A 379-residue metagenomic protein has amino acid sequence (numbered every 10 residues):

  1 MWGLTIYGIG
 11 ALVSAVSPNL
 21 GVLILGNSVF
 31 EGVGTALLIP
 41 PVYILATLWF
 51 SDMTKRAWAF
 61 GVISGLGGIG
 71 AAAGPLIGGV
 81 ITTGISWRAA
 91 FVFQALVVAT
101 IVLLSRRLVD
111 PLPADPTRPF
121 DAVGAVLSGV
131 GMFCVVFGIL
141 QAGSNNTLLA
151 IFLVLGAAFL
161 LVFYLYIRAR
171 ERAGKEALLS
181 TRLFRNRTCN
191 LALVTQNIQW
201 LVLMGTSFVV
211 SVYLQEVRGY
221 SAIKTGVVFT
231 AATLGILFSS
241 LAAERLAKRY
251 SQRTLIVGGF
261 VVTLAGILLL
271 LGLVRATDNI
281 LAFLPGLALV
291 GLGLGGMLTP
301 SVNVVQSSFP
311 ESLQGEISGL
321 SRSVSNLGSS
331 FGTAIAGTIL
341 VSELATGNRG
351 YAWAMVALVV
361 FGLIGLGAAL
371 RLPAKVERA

Functional and structural regions predicted by a protein language model:
M1-V123, E311: Helix-loop-helix hairpins in multi-pass membrane proteins, especially solute transporters
G3-L4, G10, L23-L25, V42 (+4 more regions): 12-transmembrane solute porter fold
L12-V13, L76, V80, F133 (+3 more regions): Alpha-helical transmembrane segments of multipass membrane proteins
A15-V22, R106-V109, I139-N145, Y164-E171 (+2 more regions): Transmembrane helix-loop junctions and nearby membrane-interface residues
L37, V130-F133, G205, L294-G296: Residue-level signal for the membrane-embedded core of alpha-helical transmembrane segments, especially mid-helix
V62, G67-G79, M132, F208 (+2 more regions): Glycine/proline-centered helix-kink
T83-V202, Y220-S221, V227-V228, L358-V359: Hydrophobic transmembrane-helix bundles of small-molecule transporters
P116, K375-A379: Short, charged juxtamembrane terminal tails flanking transmembrane helices
